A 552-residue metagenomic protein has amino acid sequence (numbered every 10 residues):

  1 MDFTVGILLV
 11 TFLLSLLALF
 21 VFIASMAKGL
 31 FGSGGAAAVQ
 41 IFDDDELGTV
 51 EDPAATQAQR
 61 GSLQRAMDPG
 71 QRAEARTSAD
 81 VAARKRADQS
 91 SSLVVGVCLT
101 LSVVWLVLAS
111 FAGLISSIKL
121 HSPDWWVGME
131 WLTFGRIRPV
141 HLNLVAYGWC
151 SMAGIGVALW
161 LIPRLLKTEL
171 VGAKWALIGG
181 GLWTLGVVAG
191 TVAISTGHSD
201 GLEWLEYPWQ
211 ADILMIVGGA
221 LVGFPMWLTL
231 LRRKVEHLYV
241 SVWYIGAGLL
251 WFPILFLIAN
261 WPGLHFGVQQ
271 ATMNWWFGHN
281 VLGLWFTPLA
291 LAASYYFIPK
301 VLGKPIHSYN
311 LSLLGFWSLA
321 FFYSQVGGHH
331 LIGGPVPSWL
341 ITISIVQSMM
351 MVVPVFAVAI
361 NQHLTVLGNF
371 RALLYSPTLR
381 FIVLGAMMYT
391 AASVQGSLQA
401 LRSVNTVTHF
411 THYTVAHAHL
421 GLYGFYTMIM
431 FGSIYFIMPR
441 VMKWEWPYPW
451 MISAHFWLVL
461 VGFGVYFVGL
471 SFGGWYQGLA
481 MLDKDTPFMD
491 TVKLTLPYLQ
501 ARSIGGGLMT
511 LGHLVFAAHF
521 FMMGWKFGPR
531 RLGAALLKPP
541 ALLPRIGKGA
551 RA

Functional and structural regions predicted by a protein language model:
M1-T11: Feature marks short, highly hydrophobic, charge-poor N-terminal signal-anchor/signal peptide-like helices that anchor
T4, F22, F134, T272 (+1 more regions): A generic hydrophobic-helix recognition signal that picks specific residues within alpha-helical hydrophobic
L9-A18, F22, V95-P123, F134-T168 (+11 more regions): Hydrophobic cores of alpha-helical transmembrane segments in multi-pass integral membrane proteins
A18-L19, E130-L132, V268-Q270, V407-F410 (+1 more regions): Short hydrophobic "helix-edge" motifs at membrane interfaces and signal-peptide entry regions
L30, G34-G96, W125-M129, Q477-L496 (+1 more regions): Extramembrane terminal tails and long inter-domain/linker segments of multi-pass membrane proteins
A36-Q40, G303, K443: Short amphipathic alpha-helical coupling elements at transmembrane boundaries
G201-D212, H237-S241, Q269-F277, V336-Q347 (+2 more regions): Non-cytosolic membrane-interface motifs at loop->transmembrane helix junctions
